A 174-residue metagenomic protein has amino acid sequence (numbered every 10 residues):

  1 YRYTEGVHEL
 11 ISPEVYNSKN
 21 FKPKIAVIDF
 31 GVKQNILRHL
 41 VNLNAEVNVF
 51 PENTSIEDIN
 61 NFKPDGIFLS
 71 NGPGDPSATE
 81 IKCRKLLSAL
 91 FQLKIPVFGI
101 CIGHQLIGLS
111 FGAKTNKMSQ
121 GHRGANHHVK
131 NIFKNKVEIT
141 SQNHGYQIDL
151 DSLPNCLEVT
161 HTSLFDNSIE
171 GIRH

Functional and structural regions predicted by a protein language model:
Y1-F62, G74, L86: RNA-binding accessory domains that recognize and position tRNA/RNA substrates
N20-I25, K134-V137, H174: Beta-strand-turn-beta hairpins that frame and shape the catalytic cleft of phosphate-ester-processing enzymes
I28, F50, M118, T162 (+1 more regions): Hydrophobic residues at beta-strand termini and immediately following loops that shape nucleotide-binding pockets
V32-K33, S55, I102-G103, H144 (+1 more regions): A generic "binding-loop/recognition-motif" signal
L43, F62, L93-K94, N155: Structured helix-beta-strand junction loops
G66, S70-L150: Cysteine-nucleophile active-site neighborhood
K136-H174: Catalytic beta-strand/loop cores that center a nucleophilic Ser/Cys/Thr and support acyl-enzyme chemistry
